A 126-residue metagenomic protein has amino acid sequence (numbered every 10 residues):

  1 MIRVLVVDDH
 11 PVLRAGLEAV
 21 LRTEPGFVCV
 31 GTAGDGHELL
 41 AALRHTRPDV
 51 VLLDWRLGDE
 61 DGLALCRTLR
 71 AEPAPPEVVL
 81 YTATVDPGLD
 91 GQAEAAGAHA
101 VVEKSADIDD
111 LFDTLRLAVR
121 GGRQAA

Functional and structural regions predicted by a protein language model:
D9, Y81-V85, K104-A106: Conserved active-site segment of CheY-like receiver
T32-V50: Acidic, metal-coordinating helix/loop segments flanking the phosphotransfer/catalytic sites of two-component signaling
D35, D61-A64: Acidic catalytic/metal-coordinating carboxylates
D54-W55, T82: Active-site residues of response regulator receiver
G58, D86: The feature encodes the CheY-like receiver
L63-A74: Short amphipathic alpha-helix used as the core "switch/output" element in two-component signaling
G88, A106-V119, R123: C-terminal output helix
A93-H99: As written
